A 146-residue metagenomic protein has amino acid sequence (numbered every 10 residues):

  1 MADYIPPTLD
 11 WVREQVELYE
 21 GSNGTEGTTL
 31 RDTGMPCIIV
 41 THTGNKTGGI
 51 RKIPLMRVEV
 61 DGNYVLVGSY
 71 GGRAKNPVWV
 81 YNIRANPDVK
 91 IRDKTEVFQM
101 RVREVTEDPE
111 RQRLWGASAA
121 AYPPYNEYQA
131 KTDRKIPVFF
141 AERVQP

Functional and structural regions predicted by a protein language model:
M1-R31: Extreme N-terminal tail/first-helix region
A2-P7, W11, I50, V58 (+8 more regions): Soluble, non-transmembrane catalytic domains of enzymes that act on hydrophobic metabolites at membranes
G21-T25, G34-V40, Y122: Short Pro/Gly-enriched beta-strand edge/turn motifs at strand-loop
T29-L30, M56, Y81: Short secondary-structure boundary/capping segments
L30-G34, Q129-D133: Short coil/turn segments at secondary-structure boundaries
T33-G71: Short beta-strand segments
C37, I136-V138: Short hydrophobic/aromatic beta-strand or adjacent loop that forms the aromatic wall/cage of a ligand/substrate-binding
Y70-Y125, K131-K135, R143: Short, structured beta-strand-loop surface elements
